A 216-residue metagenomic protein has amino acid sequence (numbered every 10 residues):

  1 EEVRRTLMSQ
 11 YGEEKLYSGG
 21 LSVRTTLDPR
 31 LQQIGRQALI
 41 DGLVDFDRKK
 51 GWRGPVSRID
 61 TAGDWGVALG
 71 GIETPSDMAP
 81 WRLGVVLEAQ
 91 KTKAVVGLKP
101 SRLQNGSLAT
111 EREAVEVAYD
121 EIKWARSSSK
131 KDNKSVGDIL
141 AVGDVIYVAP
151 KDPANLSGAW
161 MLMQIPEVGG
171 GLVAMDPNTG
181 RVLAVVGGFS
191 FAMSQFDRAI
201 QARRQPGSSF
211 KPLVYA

Functional and structural regions predicted by a protein language model:
E1, Q10-R204, S208-L213: Periplasmic/cell-envelope proteins involved in peptidoglycan metabolism and beta-lactam response
A216: Metal-dependent nuclease catalytic cores in nucleic-acid-processing enzymes, especially RNase H-like/related
